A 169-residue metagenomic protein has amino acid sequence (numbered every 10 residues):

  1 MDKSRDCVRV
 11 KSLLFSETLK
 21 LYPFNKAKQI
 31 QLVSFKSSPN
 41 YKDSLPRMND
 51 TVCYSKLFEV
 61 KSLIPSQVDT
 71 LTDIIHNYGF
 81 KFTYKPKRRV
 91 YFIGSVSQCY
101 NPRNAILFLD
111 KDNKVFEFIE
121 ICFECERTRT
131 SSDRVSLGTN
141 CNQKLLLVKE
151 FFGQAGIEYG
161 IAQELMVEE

Functional and structural regions predicted by a protein language model:
M1-E169: Function-determining sites in protein domains
